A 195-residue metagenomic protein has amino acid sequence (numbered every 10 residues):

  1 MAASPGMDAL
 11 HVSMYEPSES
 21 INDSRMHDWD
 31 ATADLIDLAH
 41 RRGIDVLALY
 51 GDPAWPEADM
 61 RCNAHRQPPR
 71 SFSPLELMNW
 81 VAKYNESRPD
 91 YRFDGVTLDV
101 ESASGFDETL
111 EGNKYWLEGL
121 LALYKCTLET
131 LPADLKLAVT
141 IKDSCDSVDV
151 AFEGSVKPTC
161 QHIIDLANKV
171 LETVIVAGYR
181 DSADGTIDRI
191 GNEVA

Functional and structural regions predicted by a protein language model:
M1, H27-L35, L77-N85, D143-L166 (+1 more regions): Alpha-helical scaffolding within the catalytic cores of extracellular/periplasmic polymer-degrading hydrolases
M1-A39: N-terminal carbohydrate-binding/catalytic regions of secreted carbohydrate-active enzymes
M7, V12-E19, F93-D94, V100-S104 (+1 more regions): Aromatic- and acid-rich polysaccharide-binding/catalytic face of secreted or lumenal carbohydrate-active enzymes
A9-H11, G43-L49, D90-T97, D134-T140 (+1 more regions): Structural preference for beta-strand elements that scaffold enzyme active sites
H11-E16, M78-W116: Active-site groove signature of glycoside hydrolases
T32-D37, D45-Y91: Active-site-adjacent "subsite" loops/lids of carbohydrate-active enzymes
D45-P56, L117-T159: Aromatic-lined carbohydrate-recognition surfaces of secreted/lumenal glycan-active proteins
L117, L121, K125, A133-L137 (+1 more regions): Glycoside hydrolase catalytic-domain groove-lining segments
